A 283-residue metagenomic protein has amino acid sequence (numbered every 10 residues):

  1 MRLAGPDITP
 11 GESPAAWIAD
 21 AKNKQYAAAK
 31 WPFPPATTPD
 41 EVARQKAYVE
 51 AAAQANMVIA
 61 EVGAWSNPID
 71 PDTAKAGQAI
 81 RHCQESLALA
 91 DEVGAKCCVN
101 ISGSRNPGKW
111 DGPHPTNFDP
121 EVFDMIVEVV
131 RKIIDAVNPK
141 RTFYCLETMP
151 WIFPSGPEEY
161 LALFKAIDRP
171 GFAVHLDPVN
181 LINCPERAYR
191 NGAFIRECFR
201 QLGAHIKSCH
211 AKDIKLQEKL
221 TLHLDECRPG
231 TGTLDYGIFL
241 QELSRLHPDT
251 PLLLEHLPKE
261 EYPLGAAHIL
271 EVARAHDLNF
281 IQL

Functional and structural regions predicted by a protein language model:
M1-S13: Boundary/entry segment of secreted carbohydrate-active catalytic domains
T9, F33-P35, S66-P68, S104-N106 (+4 more regions): Active-site-proximal loop/turn and secondary-structure-junction residues that shape catalytic pockets, frequently
E12-A15, A53-Q54, D72-V174: Active-site acidic/histidine proton-transfer and metal-coordination neighborhood in alpha/beta enzyme cores
W17-K24, D40-E61, L87-G94, R131-P139 (+3 more regions): Acidic (Asp/Glu)-rich catalytic clusters
A21, A29, A52, V62 (+7 more regions): Conserved, mostly hydrophobic/aromatic
A28-A29, V62, V127-R228, T233 (+1 more regions): Acidic/histidine-rich catalytic cores of soluble enzymes
K30-A52, S102-G108: Glycine-rich, proline-tolerant flexible connector loops at the mouths of alpha/beta enzymes
P263-I281: C-terminal helical cap(s) of enzyme catalytic domains, especially alpha/beta-barrels
